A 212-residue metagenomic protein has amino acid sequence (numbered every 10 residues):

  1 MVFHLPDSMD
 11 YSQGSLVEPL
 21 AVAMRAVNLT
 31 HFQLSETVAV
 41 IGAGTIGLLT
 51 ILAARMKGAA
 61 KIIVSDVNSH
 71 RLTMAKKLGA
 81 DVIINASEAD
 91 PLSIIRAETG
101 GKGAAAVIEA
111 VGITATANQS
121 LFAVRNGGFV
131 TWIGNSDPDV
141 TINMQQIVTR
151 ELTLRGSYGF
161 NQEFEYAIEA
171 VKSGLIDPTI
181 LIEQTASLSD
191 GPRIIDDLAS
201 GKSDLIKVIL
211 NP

Functional and structural regions predicted by a protein language model:
M1-V2: Glycine-rich phosphate/adenylate-binding loop and adjacent beta-alpha elements of nucleotide- or dinucleotide-binding
M9-E88, S93: Mid-domain Rossmann-like dinucleotide-binding core that forms the NAD(H)/NADP(H) cofactor-binding site
T30-F32, T73, L78-T153: Glycine-rich cofactor phosphate-binding loops and adjacent beta1-alpha1 units of small-molecule cofactor enzyme domains
A39, I63, F129-T131, R155 (+1 more regions): Structural detector of well-ordered beta-strand residues that form the stable sheet scaffold of enzyme domains
D66, G134, Y158: Conserved acidic E/D residue at the C-terminus of a beta-strand in Rossmann-like folds
N118-F122, N161, E165-P212: C-terminal hydrophobic helical "lid"/dimerization subdomain of Rossmann-like NAD(P)H-dependent oxidoreductases
